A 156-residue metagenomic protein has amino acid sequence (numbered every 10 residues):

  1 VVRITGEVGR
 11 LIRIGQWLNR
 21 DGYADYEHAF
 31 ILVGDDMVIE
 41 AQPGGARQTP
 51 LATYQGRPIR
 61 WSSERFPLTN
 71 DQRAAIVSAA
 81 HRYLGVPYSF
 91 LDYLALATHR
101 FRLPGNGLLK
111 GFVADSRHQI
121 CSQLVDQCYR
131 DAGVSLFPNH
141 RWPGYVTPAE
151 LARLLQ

Functional and structural regions predicted by a protein language model:
V1-Q156: Cysteine-nucleophile amide-bond enzymes
